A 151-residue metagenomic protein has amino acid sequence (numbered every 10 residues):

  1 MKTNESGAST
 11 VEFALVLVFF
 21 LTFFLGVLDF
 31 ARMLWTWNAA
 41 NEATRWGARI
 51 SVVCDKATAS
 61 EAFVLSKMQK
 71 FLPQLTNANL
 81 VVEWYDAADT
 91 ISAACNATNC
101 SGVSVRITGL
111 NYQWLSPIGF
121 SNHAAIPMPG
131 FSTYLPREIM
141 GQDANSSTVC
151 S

Functional and structural regions predicted by a protein language model:
M1-M68: Alpha-helical assembly-interface signal, strongest on the long, hydrophobic N-terminal helix that forms
W46-S151: Short, conserved structural patches
